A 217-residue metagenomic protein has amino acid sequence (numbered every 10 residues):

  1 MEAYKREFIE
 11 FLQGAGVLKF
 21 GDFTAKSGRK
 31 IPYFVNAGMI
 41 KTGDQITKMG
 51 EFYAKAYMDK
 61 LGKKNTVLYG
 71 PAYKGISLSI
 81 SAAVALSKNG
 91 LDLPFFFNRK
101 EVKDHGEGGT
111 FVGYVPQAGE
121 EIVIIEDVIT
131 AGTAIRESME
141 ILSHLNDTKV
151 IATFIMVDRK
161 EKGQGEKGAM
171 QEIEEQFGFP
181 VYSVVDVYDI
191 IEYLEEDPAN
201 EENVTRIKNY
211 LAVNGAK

Functional and structural regions predicted by a protein language model:
M1-I125, T130-K217: PRPP-associated nucleotide enzymes
